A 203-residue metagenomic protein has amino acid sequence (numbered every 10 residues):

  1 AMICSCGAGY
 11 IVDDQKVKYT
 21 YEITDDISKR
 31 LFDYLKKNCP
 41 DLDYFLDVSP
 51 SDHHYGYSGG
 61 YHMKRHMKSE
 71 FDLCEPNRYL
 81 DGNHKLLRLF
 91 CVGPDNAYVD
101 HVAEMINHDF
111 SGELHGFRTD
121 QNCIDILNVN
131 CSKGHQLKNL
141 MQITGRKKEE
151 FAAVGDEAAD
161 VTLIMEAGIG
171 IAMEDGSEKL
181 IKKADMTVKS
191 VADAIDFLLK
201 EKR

Functional and structural regions predicted by a protein language model:
A1, Y19-E22, Y61-M67, K133-H135 (+1 more regions): Short, hinge-like loop/turn segments at secondary-structure boundaries
A1-S49, Q142, R146-E149: Cytosolic catalytic headpiece
I11-D14, K18, C123-D125, L180-I181: A short acidic, helix-capping loop that chelates divalent metal ions and anchors anionic groups
D13-D14, G56-S58, H101, L163 (+1 more regions): Short glycine-/acidic-enriched loop or helix-start segments at secondary-structure transitions that form or flank
D14-K16, P94-D95, V191: Short loop segments at secondary-structure junctions
Y34, N38-V154, A158: Conserved acidic, metal-coordinating active-site core of Asp-based, Mg2+-dependent phosphoryl-transfer enzymes
D125-R203: Mg2+-dependent phosphoryl-transfer enzymes with acidic/Ser/Thr/Gly-rich catalytic loops
